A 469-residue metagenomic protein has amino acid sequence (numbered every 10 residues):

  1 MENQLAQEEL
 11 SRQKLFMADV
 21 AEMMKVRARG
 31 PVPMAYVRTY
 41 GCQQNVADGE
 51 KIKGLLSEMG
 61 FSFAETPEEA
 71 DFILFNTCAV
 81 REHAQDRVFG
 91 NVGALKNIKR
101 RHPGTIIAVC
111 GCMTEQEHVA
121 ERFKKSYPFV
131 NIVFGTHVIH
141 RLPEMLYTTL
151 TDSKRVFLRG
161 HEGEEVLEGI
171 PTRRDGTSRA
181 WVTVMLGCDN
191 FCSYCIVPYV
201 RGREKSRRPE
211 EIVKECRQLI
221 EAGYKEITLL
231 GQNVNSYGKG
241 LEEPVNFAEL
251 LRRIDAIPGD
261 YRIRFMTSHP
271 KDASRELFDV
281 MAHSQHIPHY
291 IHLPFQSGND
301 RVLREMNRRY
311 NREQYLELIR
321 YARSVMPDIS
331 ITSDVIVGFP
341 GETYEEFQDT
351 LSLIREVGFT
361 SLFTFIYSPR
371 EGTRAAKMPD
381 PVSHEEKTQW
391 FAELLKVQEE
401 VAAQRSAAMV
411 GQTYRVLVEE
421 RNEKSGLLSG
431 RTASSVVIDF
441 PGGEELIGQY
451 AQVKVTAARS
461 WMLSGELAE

Functional and structural regions predicted by a protein language model:
M1, K377-E469: Terminal RNA-binding accessory module
M1-Y237, N246, E276, I291 (+5 more regions): Proteins enriched for Cys/Gly/acidic motifs involved in redox and nucleic-acid/cofactor modification
Y40, F191, C195-G202, R262-K271 (+4 more regions): Conserved strand-turn element in the central/C-terminal portion of the radical SAM core barrel that lines
D175-S178, C188-N190, I287, S297 (+5 more regions): Short flexible coil/turn linkers enriched for glycine and charged/polar residues that connect secondary-structure
C192, I212, L229, F265 (+7 more regions): Conserved, mostly hydrophobic/aromatic
E221, A248-E249, R253-R262, S274-S333: Radical SAM/AdoMet-radical enzyme domain recognition
K225, Y261, T360: Short acidic/polar active-site loop segments enriched in Thr and Asp
E242-R253, R275-H289, E342-T360, H384-T388 (+1 more regions): Short, electropositive alpha-helical surface patch
